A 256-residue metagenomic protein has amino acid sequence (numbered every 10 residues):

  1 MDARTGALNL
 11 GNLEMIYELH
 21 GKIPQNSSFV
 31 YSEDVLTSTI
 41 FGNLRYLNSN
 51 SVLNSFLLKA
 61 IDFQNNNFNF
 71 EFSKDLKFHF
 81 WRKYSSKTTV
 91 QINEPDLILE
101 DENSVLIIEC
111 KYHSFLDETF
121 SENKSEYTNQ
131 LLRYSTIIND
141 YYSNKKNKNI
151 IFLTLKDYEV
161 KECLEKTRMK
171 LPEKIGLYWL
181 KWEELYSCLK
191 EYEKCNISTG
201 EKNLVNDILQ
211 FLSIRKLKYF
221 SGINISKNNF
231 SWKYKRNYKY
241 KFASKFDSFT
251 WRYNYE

Functional and structural regions predicted by a protein language model:
M1-E256: Charged, terminal alpha-helix-loop-beta segments that serve as non-catalytic nucleic-acid engagement and/or assembly
